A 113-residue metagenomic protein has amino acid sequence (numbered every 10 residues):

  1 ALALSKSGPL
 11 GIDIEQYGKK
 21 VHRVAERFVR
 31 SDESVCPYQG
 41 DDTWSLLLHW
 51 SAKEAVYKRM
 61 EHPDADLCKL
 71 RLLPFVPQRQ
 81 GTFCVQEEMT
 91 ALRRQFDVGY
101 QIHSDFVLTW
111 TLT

Functional and structural regions predicted by a protein language model:
A1-T113: Core catalytic alpha/beta fold that binds nucleotide/phospho-ligands
